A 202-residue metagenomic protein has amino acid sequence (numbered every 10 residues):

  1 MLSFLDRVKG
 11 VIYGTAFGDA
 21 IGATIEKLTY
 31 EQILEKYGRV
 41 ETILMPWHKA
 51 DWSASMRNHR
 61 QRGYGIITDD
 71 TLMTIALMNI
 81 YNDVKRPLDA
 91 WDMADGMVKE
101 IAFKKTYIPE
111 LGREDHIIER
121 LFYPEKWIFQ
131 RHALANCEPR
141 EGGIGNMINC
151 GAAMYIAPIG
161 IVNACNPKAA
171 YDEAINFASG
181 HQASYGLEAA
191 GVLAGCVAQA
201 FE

Functional and structural regions predicted by a protein language model:
M1-E202: Structured, active/binding-site neighborhoods that engage oxygen-rich ligands
